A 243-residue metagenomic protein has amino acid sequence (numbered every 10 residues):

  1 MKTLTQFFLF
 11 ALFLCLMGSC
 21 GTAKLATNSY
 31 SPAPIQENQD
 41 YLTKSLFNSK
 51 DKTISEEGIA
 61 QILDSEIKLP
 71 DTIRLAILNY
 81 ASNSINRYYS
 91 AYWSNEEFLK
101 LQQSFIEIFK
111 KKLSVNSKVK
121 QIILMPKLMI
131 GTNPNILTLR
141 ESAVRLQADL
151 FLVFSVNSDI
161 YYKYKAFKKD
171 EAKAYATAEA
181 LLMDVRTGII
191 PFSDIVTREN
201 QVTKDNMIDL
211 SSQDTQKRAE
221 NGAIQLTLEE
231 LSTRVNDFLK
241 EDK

Functional and structural regions predicted by a protein language model:
M1-F8: Bacterial N-terminal signal peptides that target proteins for export
L16-S19: C-terminal motif of bacterial Sec signal peptides marking the signal peptidase cleavage site
G21-L69, V185-D194, N200-K243: C-terminal/domain-edge helix-coil "capping" segments
P70-V153: N-terminal segment of the mature soluble domain
Y88, K163-F167, L239: A short acidic (Asp/Glu
F98-Q102, T132, I136, E171-K173 (+1 more regions): Solvent-exposed, acidic/flexible segments
K112-N116, S142-L146, N157, E230-D242: Structured segments of extracytoplasmic/periplasmic soluble domains in secreted or envelope-associated proteins
T132-P191: Surface-exposed short loop/turn segments
